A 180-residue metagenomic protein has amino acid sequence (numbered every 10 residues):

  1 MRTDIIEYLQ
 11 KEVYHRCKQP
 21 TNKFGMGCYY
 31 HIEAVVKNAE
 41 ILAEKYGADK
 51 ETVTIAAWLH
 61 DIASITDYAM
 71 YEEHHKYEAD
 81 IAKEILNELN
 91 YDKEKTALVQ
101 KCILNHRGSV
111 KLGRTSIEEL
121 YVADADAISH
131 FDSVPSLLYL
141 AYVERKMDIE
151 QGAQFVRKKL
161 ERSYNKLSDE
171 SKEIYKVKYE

Functional and structural regions predicted by a protein language model:
M1-K18: Short alpha-helical hairpin
R2-D4, N22-A48, L59, A69 (+1 more regions): Divalent metal-dependent phosphate-bond-processing catalytic cores, especially two-metal-ion Mg2+/Mn2+ enzymes that act
C17-T21, A43, I62-D67, L86 (+2 more regions): Short amphipathic alpha-helical interaction patches enriched in hydrophobic/aromatic residues with interspersed Lys/Arg
V35, E73-E88: An active-site-proximal "capping" alpha-helix that borders the catalytic cofactor pocket
K50-A69, H74-E78, L98-G108, D126: His-Asp-centered metal-binding catalytic motifs of divalent-metal-dependent phosphohydrolases/nucleases
